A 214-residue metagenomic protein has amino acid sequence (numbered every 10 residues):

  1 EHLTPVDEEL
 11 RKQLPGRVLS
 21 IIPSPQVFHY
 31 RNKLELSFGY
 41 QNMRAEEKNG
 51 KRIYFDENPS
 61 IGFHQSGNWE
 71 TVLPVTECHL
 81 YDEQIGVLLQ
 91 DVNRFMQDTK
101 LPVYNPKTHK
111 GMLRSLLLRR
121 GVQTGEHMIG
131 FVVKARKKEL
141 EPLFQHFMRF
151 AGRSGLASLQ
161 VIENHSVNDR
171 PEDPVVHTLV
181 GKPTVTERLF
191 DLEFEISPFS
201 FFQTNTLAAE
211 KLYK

Functional and structural regions predicted by a protein language model:
E1-K214: Accessory RNA-recognition modules of RNA-modification enzymes
